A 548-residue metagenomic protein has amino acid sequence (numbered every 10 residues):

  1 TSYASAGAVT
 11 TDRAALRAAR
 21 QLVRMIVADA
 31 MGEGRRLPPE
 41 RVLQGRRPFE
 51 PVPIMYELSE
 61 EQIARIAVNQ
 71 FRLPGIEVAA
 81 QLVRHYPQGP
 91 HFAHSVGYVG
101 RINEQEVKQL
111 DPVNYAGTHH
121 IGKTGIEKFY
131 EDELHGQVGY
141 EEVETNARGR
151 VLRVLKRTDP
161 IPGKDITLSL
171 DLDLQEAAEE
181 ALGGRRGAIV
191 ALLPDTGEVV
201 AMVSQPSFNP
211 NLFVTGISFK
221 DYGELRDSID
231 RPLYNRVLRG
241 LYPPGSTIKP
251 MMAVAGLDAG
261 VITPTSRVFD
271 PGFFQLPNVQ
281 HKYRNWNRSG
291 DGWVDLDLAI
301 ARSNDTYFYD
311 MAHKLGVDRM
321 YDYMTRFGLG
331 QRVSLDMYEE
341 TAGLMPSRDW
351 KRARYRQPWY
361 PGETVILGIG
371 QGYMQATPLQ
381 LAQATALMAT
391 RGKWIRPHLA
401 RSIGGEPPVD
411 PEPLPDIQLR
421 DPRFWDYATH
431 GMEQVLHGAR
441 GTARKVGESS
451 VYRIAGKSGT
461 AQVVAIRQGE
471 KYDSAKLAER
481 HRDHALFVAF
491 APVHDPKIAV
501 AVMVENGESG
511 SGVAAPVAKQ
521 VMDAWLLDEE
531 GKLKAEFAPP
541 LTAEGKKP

Functional and structural regions predicted by a protein language model:
T1-V151, T158-D159, R186-A188, P194 (+3 more regions): Membrane-proximal periplasmic segments of bacterial cell-envelope enzymes, especially penicillin-binding proteins
V52, Y56, E60, A64-V68 (+21 more regions): Solvent-exposed, polar/charged alpha-helical surfaces in well-ordered, non-transmembrane soluble domains, broadly
G89, G183, H494-P496: Short flexible coil/turn linkers enriched for glycine and charged/polar residues that connect secondary-structure
H120, E508-G512: Ordered, soluble secondary-structure elements with a strong preference for glycine-centered loop motifs and nearby
E144-R157, P194-T247, M251-V502, G510 (+1 more regions): Beta-lactam-recognizing serine transpeptidase/beta-lactamase-like catalytic domain environment
L152-E198: A conserved hydrophobic secondary-structure block that centers on an alpha-helix together with its immediately flanking
P408-P415, V517-P548: Short, gly/Ser/Thr-rich active-site loops of penicillin-recognizing serine hydrolases
A501-V504, V517: C-terminal soluble interaction/assembly domains
